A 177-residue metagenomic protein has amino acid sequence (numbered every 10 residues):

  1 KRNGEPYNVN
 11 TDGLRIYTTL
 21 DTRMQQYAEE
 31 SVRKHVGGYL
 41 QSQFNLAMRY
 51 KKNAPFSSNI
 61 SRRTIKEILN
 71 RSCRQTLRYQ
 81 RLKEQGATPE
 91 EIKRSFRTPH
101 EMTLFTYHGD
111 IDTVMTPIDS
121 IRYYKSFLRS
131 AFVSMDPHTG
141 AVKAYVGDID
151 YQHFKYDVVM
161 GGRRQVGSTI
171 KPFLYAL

Functional and structural regions predicted by a protein language model:
K1-L177: Extended, non-catalytic substrate-recognition/exosite surfaces adjacent to catalytic cores, especially in enzymes
